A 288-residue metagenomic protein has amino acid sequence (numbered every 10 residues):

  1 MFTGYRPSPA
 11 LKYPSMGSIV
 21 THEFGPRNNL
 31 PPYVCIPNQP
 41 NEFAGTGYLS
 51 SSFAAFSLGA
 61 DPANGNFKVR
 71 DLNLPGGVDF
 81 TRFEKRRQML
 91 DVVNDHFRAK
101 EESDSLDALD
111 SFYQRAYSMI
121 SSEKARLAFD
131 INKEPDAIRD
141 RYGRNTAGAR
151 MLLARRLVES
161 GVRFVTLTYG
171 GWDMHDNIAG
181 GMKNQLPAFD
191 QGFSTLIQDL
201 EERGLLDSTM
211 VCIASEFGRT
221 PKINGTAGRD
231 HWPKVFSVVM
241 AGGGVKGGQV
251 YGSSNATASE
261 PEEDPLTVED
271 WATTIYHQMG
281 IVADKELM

Functional and structural regions predicted by a protein language model:
M1-M288: Ligand-binding pockets and gating/stacking loops
